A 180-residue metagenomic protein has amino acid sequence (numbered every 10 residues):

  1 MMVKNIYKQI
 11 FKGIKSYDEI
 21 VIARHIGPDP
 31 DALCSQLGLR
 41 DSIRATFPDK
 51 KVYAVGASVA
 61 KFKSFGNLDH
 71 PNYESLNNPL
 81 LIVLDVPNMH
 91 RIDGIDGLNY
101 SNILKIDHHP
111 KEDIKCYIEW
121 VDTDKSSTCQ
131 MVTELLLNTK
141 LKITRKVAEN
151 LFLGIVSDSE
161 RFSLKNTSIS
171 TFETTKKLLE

Functional and structural regions predicted by a protein language model:
M2-I20, I26, G38-R44, I114-E180: A structured phosphate/pyrophosphate-recognition subdomain
M2-K4, P48, N72, N99 (+1 more regions): Serine/threonine-rich low-complexity intrinsically disordered regions
V3, K50-S58, L80-I92, F172-E180: Short, surface-exposed, charge-dense and proline/glycine-enriched linear segments
D18-P79: Anionic-ligand anchoring segments at beta-strand to alpha-helix junctions in alpha/beta enzyme folds, i.e., glycine
E19-V21, K51-Y53, L80-L81, S101-L104 (+2 more regions): Structural motif
H25, A57-S58, L84-P87, I106-H109 (+3 more regions): Fold-independent oxyanion-binding glycine-rich loops and adjacent beta-strand/coil segments at enzyme active sites
L33-S35, M89, K111, F162: General alpha-helical segment detector with a strong preference for membrane-spanning helices and helix-boundary regions
S64-I118: Active-site cofactor/cluster-binding pocket
